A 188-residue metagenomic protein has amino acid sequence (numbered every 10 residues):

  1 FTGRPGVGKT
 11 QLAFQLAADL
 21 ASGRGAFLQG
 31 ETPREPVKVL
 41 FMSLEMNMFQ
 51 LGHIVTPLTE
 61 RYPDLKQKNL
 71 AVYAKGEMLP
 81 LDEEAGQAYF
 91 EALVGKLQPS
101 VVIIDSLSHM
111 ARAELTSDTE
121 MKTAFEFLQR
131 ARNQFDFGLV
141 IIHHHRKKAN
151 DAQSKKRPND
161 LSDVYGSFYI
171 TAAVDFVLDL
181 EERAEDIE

Functional and structural regions predicted by a protein language model:
F1, G6, Q11, V101 (+1 more regions): Phosphate-binding/switch region of NTP-binding enzymes
F1-P63, Y169: Walker A/P-loop NTP-binding active-site region of P-loop NTPases, recognizing the glycine-rich GxxxxGKT/S
S22, H109, K147: Active-site micro-motifs of SAM-dependent methyltransferase domains
G25-Q29, R112-L115, E182: Short, flexible helix-adjacent loops and helix caps
F27-L28, Y62, K66, L139 (+1 more regions): Secondary-structure transition/capping residues
Q29, H109-R112, G166, A172: Generic structural "secondary-structure junction" signal
P33-T123, Q129-R130: Conserved inter-motif catalytic segment of the P-loop NTP-binding fold
